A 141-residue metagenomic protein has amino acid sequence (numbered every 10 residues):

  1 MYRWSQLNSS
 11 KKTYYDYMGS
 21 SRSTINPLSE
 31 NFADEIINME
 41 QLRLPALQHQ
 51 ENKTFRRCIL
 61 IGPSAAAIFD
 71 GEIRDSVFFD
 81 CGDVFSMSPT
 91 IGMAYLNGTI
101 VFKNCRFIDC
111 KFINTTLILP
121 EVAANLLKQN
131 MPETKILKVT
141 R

Functional and structural regions predicted by a protein language model:
Y2-A65: N-terminal segments that cap or nucleate solenoid repeat domains
R3, R22, R43, R56-R57 (+4 more regions): Arginine residue identity/basic-tract feature
E30, E35, E40, K53 (+6 more regions): Solvent-exposed loop/turn tips at the surfaces of repeat/solenoid architectures
L44-E51, A67, D80, G92-R106: Surface-exposed loop/turn motifs in large extracellular/passenger domains
D70, R74, D80-A94, L126: Acidic/polar low-complexity surface segments
A94-R141: Long terminal segments
